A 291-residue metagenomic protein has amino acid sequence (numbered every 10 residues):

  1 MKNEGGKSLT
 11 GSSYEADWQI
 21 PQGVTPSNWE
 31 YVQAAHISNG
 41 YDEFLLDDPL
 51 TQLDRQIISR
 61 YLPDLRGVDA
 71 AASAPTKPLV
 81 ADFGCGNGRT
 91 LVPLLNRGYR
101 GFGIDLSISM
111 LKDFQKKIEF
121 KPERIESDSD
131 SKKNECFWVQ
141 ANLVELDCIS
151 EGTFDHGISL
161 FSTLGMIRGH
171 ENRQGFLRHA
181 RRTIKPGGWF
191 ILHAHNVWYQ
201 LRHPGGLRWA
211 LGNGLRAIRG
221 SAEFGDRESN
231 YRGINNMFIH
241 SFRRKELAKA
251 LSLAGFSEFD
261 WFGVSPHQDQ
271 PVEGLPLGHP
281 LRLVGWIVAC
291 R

Functional and structural regions predicted by a protein language model:
K2-A72: Conserved class I S-adenosyl-L-methionine
K77-G84: Conserved class I S-adenosyl-L-methionine
N87-K121, K133-L146: Class I SAM-dependent methyltransferase SAM/SAH-binding core
D147-G157: A short acidic, Gly/Pro-enriched loop at the edge of an enzyme's catalytic core that lines a small-molecule cofactor
H156-E171: A short SAM/SAH-binding and catalytic strip from SAM-dependent methyltransferases
Q174-P186: A short glycine-rich, Lys/Arg-flanked "PGG" loop and its adjoining helix->strand segment in the class I
L192-A250, G263, H267-Q268: SAM-dependent methyltransferase
E273-R291: Core SAM-dependent methyltransferase catalytic element
